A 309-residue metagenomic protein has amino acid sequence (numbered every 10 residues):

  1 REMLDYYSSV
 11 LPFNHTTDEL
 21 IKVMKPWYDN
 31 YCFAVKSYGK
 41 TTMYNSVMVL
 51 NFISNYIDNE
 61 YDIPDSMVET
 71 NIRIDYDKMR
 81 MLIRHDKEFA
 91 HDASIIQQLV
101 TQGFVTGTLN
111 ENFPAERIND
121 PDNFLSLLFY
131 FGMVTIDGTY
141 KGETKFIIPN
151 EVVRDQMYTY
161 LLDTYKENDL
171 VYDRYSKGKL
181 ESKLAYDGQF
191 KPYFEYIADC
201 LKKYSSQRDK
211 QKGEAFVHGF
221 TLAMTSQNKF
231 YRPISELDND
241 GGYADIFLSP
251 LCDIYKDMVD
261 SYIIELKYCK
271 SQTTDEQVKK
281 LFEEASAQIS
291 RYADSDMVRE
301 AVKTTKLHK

Functional and structural regions predicted by a protein language model:
R1-S54, L99: Amphipathic alpha-helical segments of the small helical/lid subdomains adjacent to P-loop NTPase cores
Y6, R291, S295-R299: A generic secondary-structure signal
N14-T16, H91-S94, T304: Short helix/loop segment immediately N-terminal to the Walker
Y44-A287, R291-D294: Extended alpha-helical interface modules used as scaffolds for assembling large macromolecular complexes
M297-K309: Domain-level recognition of nuclease-like catalytic cores that cleave nucleotide substrates
